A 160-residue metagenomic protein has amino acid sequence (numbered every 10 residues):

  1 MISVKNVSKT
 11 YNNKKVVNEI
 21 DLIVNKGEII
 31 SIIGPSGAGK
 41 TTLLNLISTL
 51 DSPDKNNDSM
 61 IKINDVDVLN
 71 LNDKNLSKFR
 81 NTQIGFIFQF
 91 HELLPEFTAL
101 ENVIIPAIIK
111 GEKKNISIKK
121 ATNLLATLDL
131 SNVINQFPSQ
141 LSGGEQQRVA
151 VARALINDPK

Functional and structural regions predicted by a protein language model:
I2-K160: ABC family nucleotide-binding domain
